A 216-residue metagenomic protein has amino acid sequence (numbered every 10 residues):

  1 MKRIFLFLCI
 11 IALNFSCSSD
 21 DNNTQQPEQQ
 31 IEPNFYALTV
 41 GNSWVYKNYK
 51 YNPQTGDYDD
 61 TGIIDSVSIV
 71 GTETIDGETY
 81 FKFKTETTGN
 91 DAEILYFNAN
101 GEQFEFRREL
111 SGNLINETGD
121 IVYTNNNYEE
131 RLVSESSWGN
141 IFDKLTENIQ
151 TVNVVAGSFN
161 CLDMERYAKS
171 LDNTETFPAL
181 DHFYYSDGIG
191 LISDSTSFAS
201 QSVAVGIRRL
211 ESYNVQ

Functional and structural regions predicted by a protein language model:
M1-I4, S19: Positively charged n-region of N-terminal signal peptides that target proteins for export
F5-A12: Sec-dependent signal peptide hydrophobic core
N14-S16: C-terminal motif of bacterial Sec signal peptides marking the signal peptidase cleavage site
D21-Q216: Conserved functional acidic sites
